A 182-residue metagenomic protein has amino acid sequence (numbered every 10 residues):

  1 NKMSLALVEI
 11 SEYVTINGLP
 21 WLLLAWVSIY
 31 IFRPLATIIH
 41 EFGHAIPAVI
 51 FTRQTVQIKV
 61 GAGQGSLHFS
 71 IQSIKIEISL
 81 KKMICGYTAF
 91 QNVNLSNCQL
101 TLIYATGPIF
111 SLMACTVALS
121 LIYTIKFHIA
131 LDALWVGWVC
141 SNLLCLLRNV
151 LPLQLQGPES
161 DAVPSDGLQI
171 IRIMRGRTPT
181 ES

Functional and structural regions predicted by a protein language model:
N1-L19: Short, strongly hydrophobic alpha-helical membrane anchors
L7-I10, I39, I46, L80 (+2 more regions): Hydrophobic alpha-helical segments of integral membrane proteins, encompassing both true transmembrane helices
V14-L22, A89-N94, A130-L131: Helix-boundary and loop/linker segments of multi-pass membrane transporters
G18-I38, D132-L147: Membrane-embedded alpha-helical segments that form the functional core of polytopic membrane enzymes, especially those
W26-V93: Small-residue-rich helix-interface/hinge motifs
V93-S182: Hydrophobic transmembrane alpha-helical segments that form the core helix bundle of multi-pass membrane enzymes
